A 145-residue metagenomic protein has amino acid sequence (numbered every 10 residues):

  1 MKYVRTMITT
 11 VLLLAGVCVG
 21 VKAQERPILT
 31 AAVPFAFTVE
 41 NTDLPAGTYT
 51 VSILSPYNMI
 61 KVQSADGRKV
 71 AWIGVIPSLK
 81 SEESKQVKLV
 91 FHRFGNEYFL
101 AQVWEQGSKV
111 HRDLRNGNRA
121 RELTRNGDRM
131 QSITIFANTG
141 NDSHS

Functional and structural regions predicted by a protein language model:
M1-I8: Bacterial N-terminal signal peptides that target proteins for export
T9-G16: Bacterial N-terminal signal peptides
V19-Q24: Sec/Tat signal peptide C-region and signal peptidase I cleavage site
E25-E40: Short N-terminal segments immediately surrounding and downstream of signal-peptide cleavage
L29-V33, L54-N58, G95-N96: A short, compositionally biased
F37-A46, Y57-W72, L79-E82: Extended, polar beta-sheet/loop recognition surfaces of beta-rich domains that mediate binding to diverse ligands
G47-V51: A short tyrosine-centered beta-strand micro-motif
P77-S145: Beta-strand-rich cores of mature extracytoplasmic or soluble domains
